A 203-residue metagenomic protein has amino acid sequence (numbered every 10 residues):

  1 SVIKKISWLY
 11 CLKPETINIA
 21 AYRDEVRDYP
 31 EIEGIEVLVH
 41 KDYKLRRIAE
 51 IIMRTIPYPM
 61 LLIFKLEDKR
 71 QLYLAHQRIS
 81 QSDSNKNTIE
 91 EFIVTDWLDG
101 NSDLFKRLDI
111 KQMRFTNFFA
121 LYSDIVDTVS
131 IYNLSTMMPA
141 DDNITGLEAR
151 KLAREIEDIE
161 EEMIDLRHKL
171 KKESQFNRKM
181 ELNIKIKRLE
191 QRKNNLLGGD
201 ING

Functional and structural regions predicted by a protein language model:
S1-L74: N-terminal, leucine/charged-rich tether regions that mediate assembly and partner docking in large macromolecular
K4, K44, D103, R107 (+6 more regions): Generic, low-specificity signal for short hydrophobic/alpha-helical stretches with a mild N-terminal bias, encompassing
E15, E25, E31-E36, E50 (+6 more regions): Glutamate identity and glutamate-enriched acidic tracts
N18, N85-N87, N101, N117 (+6 more regions): Detector for Asparagine
R23, R27, R46-R47, R54 (+11 more regions): Arginine residue identity/basic-tract feature
R23-P30, I35-D42, N87, F92 (+3 more regions): Generic detector of short, locally flexible boundary/turn motifs and exposed helical patches
R46-M53, P57-A140: Extended assembly-interface/linker segments at domain junctions
D142-N143, A149, A153-G203: Alpha-helical oligomerization segments
